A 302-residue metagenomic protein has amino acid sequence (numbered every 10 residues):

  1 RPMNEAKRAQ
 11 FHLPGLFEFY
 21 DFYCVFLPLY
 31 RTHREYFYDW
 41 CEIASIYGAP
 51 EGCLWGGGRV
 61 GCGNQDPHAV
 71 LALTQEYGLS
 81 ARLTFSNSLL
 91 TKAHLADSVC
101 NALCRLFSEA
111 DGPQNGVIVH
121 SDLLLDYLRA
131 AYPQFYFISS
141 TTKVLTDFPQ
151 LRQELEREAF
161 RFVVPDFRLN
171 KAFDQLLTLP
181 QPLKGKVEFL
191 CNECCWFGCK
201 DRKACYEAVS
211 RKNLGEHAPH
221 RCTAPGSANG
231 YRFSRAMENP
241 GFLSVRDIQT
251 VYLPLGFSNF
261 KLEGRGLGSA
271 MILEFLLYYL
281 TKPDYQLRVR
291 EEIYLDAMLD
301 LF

Functional and structural regions predicted by a protein language model:
P2-E154, F160-F302: Active-site pocket-lining/capping segments in soluble small-molecule metabolic enzymes
